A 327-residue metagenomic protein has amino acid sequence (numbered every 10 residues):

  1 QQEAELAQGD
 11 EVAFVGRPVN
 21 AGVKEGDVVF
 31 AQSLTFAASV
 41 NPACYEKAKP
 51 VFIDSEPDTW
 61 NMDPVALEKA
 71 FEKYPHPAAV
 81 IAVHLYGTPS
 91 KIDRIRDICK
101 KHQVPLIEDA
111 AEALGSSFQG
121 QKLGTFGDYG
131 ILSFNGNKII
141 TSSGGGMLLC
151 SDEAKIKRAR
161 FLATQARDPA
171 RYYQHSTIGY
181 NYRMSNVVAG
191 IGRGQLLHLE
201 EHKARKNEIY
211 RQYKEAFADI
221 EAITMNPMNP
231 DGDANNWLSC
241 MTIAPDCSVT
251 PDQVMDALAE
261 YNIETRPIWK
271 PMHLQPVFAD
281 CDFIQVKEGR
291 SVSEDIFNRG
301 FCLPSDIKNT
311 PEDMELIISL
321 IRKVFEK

Functional and structural regions predicted by a protein language model:
Q1-V19, V23-G26: C-terminal accessory subdomain/extension
A13-F14, F30, I131: Hydrophobic beta-strand signal
R17-V28, P42-C44, F52-D54, Q121: Phosphate-binding glycine-rich loop
T35-V40: Conserved coil-to-alpha-helix start sites within the AMP-binding
K47: Structured binding elements
D58-S142, M147-L149, A154: Active-site phosphate-binding strand-loop segment of PLP-dependent enzymes
V65, K69, A79-V83, I92-R94 (+2 more regions): PLP-dependent aminotransferase class I/II
